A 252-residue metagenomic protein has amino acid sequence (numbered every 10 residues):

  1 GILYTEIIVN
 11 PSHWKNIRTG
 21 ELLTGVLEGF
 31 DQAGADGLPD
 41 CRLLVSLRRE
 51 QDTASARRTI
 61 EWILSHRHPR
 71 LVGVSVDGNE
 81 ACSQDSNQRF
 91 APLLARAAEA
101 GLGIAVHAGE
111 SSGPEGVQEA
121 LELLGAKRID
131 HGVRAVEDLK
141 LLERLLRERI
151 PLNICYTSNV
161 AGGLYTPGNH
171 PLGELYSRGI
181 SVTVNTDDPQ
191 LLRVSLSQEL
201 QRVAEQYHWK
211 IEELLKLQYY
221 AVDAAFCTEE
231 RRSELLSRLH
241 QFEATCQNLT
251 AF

Functional and structural regions predicted by a protein language model:
G1, V74, H107, I129 (+3 more regions): Conserved, mostly hydrophobic/aromatic
G1-N16, D40-S46, V72: Divalent metal-dependent hydrolysis catalytic cores, especially in the metallo-beta-lactamase
N10-W14, L44-E50, V76-A81, H107-S111 (+3 more regions): Active-site beta-loop-alpha junctions enriched in small/polar residues
K15-E21, R48-R57, S86, D130-R134 (+1 more regions): Active-site glycine- and acidic-residue-rich loops that bind and position anionic ligands or nucleotide-like cofactors
L23-D36, D40-R42, A54-S75, S83-V106 (+4 more regions): Histidine/acidic residue-rich metal-binding segments in metalloenzymes
E80, K127-V133, L139-T186, V194 (+1 more regions): Active-site neighborhoods of metal-dependent hydrolases
L192-S195, F226: Short active-site-adjacent structural elements
H208-F252: Mid-to-C-terminal alpha-helical segments outside catalytic/metal-binding sites
